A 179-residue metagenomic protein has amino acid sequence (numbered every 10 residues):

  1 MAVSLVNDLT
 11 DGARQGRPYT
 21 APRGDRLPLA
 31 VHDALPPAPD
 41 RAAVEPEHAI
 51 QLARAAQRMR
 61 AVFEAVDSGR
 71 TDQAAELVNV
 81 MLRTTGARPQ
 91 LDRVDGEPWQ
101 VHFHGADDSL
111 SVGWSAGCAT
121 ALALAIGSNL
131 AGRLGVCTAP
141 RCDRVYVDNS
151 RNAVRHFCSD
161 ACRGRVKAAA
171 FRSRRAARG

Functional and structural regions predicted by a protein language model:
M1-D148: Short helix-coil boundary/hinge micro-motifs
D148, G164, A168: Short, non-ligating residues that shape and space the ligands of small metal-coordination modules and catalytic
R151-N152, S173: Short, glycine/charged-enriched secondary-structure capping and boundary segments
A153-R163: Cysteine-rich micro-motifs
R172-G179: Contiguous alpha-helical segments
